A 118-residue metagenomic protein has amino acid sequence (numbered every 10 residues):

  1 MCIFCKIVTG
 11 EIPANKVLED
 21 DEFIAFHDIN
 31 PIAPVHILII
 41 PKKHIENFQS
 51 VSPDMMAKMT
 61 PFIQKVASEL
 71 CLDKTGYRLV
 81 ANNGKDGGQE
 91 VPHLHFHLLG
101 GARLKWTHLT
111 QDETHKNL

Functional and structural regions predicted by a protein language model:
M1-L118: HIT superfamily nucleotide-processing domains
